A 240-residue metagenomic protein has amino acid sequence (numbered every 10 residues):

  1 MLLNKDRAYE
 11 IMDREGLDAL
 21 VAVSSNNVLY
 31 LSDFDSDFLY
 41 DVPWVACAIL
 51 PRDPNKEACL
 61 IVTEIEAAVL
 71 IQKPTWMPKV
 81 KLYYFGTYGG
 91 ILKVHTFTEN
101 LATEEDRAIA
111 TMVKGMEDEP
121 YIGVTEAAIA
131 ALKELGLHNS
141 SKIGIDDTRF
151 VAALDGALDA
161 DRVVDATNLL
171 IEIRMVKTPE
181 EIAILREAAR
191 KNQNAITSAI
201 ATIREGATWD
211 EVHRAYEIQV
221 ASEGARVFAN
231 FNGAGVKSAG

Functional and structural regions predicted by a protein language model:
M1-K191: A composition/biophysics-driven feature that prefers long, compositionally simple stretches
R14-L29, F150, R190-G240: Active-site cores enriched in adjacent His and Asp/Glu residues with nearby glycine-rich loops that coordinate divalent
